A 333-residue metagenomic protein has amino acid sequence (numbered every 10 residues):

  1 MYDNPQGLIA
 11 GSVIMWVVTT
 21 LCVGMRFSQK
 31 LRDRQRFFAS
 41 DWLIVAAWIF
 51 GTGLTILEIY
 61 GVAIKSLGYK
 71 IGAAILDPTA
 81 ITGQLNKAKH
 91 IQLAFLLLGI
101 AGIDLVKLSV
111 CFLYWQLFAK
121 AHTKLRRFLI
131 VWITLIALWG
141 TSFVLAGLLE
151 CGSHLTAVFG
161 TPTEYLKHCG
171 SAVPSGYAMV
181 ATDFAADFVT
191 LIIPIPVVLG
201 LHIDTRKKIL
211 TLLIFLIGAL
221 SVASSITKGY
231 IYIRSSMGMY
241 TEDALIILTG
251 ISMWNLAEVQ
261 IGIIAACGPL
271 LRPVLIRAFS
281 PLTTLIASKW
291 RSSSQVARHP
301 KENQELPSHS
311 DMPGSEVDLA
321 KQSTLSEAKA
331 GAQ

Functional and structural regions predicted by a protein language model:
M1-A320: Extracytosolic/lumenal membrane-interface segments
G314-Q333: Fungal low-complexity intrinsically disordered segments enriched in serine/threonine and acidic residues
